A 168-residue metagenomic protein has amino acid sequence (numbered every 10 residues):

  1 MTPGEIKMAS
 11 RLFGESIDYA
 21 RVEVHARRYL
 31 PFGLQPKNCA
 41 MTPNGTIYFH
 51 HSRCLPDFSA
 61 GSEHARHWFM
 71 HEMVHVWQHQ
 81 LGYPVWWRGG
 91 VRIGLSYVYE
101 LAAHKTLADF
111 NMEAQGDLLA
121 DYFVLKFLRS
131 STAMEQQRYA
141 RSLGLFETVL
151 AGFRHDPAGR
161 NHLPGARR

Functional and structural regions predicted by a protein language model:
M1-R11, E15-I17, N44, Q80-R168: Metalloprotease/metallohydrolase-associated module, dominated by Zn2+-dependent proteases
S16-V24: A short coil-to-beta-strand element that immediately follows conserved catalytic motifs
E23, G45-H50: Short, aliphatic-rich beta-strand segments
V24-P31, V91: Acidic helix-start/capping segments at beta-turn-to-alpha-helix junctions
R28, T46, R53, G82: Short, flexible active-site-adjacent loop segments at beta-strand->alpha-helix junctions, enriched in small/polar
Y29-G45: Charged, often glycine-rich, active-site loop that binds/positions anionic groups
L34-K37, Y48-M70, L107-A108: Short pre-active-site segment immediately N-terminal to the catalytic Zn-binding motif
H67-H79: Active-site recognition of the HExxH zinc-binding catalytic motif
